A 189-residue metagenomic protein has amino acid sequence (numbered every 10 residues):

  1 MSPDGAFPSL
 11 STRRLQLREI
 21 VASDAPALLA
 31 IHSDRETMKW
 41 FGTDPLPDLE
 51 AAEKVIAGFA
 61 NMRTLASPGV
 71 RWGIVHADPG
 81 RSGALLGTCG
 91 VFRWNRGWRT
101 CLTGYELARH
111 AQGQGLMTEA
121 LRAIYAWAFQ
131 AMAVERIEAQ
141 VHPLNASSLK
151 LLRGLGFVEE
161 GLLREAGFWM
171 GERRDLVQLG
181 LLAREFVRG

Functional and structural regions predicted by a protein language model:
M1-H110, A131, M170-G189: GNAT-family acyltransferases
V21, G87, N145, G154-G156: Conserved phosphate-binding and hydrolysis motifs of nucleotide-dependent enzymes
R96, L144-A146, R164: Residue-level marker for beta-strand->alpha-helix junctions and adjacent short loops that shape enzyme
Y105-L107, G113-Q130, A146-G154: Conserved acetyl-CoA-binding loop-helix of GNAT-fold acetyltransferases
E138-Q140, V158-D175: Conserved catalytic-core motifs of GNAT/GCN5-like acyltransferases
